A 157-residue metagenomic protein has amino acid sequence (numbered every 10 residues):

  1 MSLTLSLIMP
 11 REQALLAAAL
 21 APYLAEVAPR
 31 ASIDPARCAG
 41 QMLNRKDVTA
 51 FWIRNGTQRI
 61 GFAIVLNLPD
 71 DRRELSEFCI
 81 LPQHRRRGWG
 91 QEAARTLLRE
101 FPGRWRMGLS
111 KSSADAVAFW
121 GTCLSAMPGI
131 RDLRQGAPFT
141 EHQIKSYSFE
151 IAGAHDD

Functional and structural regions predicted by a protein language model:
M1-D34: Short amphipathic alpha-helix that is part of the acyltransferase structural core
A28-G56: Active-site rim helix/loop that mediates acceptor-substrate recognition in acyltransferases
V48, H142-E150: Short hydrophobic/aromatic beta-strand or adjacent loop that forms the aromatic wall/cage of a ligand/substrate-binding
W52, Q58-N67, E74, C79: Conserved beta-strand in the GNAT
R54-G56, F149-A152: Active-site beta-strand termini and strand-to-loop segments that position acidic
I80, R86-R99: Conserved acetyl-CoA-binding loop-helix of GNAT-fold acetyltransferases
R106-G121, S125, Q135-I144: Conserved beta-strand-loop-alpha-helix junction that forms the acyl-donor binding cleft
